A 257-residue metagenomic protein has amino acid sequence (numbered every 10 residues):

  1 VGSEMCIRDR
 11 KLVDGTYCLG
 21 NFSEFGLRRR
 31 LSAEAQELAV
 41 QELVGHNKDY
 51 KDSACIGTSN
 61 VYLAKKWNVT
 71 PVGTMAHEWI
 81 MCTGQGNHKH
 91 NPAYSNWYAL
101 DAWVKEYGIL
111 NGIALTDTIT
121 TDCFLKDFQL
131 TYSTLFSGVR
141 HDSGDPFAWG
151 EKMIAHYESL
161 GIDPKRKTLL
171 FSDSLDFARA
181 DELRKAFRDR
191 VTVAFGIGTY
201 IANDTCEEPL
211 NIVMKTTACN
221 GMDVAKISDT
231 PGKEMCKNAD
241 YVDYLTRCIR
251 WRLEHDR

Functional and structural regions predicted by a protein language model:
G2-I7: Short, small-residue-biased leader/transition segments that mark boundaries at the very start of proteins
F22, T70-V72, N111-I113, F136-R140 (+3 more regions): Structural preference for beta-strand elements that scaffold enzyme active sites
S23-F25, L31-C82, N87-H90: Basic, glycine-enriched DNA-binding surface that flanks or lies within the catalytic cores of DNA
Y50-A54, T58, A76, L115-T118 (+3 more regions): Short His-Asn-centered micro-motif
N60, N68-V69, M75, Q85 (+4 more regions): N-terminal, charge-rich interaction modules
A64, V139, L183: Conserved, mostly hydrophobic/aromatic
T70-D163: Glycine- and Gly-Pro-enriched alpha-helical subdomains that act as flexible, kink-prone "lid/hinge" or packing modules
T121, G144-K167, S172-R257: Gly/Ser/Thr/Ala-enriched C-terminal appendages of enzymes
